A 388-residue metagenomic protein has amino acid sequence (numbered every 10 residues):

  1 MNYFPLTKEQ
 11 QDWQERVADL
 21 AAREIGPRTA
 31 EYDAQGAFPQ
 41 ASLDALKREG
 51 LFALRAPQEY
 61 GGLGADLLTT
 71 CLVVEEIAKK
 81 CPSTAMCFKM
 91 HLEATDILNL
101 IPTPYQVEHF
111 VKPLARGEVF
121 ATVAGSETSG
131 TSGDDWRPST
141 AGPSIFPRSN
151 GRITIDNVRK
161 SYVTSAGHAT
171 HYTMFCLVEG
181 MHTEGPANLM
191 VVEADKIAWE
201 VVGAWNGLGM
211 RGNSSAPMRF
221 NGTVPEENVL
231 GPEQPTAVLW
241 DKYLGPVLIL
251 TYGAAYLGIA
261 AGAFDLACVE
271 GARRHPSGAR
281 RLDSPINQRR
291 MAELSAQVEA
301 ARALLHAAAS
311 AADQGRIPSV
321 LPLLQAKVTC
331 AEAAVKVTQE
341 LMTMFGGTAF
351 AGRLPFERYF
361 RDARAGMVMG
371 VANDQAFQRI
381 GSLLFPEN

Functional and structural regions predicted by a protein language model:
G26-D33, E299-T329, M342-F350: C-terminal helix-coil-helix/basic helical segment that borders enzyme active sites and/or dimer interfaces and provides
T29-E49, G62: Short secondary-structure junction/hinge motifs that connect adjacent elements
R48, F52-E108, K112, R116-G117: Internal helix-loop-helix
L63, Q106-P186, M190: Glycine-rich, Trp-frequent "lid" loop and neighboring beta-strands that shape and gate the flavin cofactor pocket
S161-A166, V247-Y252, G366-M369: Glycine-rich phosphate/pyrophosphate-binding beta-alpha loops
W205-Q297: Glycine-rich beta->alpha junctions and the first turn(s) of the following alpha-helix
G258, A292-E299, L324, V328-V335 (+1 more regions): Generic structural signal for well-ordered, non-transmembrane alpha-helical segments in soluble/cytosolic regions
G347-N388: Glycine-rich phosphate/cofactor-binding loops in nucleotide/flavin-utilizing enzymes
